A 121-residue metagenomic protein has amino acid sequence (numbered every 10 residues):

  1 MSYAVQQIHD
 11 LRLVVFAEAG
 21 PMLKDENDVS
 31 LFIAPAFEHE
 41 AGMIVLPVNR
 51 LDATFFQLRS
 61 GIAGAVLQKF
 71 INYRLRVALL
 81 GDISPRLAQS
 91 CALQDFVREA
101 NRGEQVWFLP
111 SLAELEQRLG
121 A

Functional and structural regions predicted by a protein language model:
S2-A121: Amphipathic, Lys/Arg-enriched alpha-helical "gate/interface" segment within cytosolic domains that mediates
